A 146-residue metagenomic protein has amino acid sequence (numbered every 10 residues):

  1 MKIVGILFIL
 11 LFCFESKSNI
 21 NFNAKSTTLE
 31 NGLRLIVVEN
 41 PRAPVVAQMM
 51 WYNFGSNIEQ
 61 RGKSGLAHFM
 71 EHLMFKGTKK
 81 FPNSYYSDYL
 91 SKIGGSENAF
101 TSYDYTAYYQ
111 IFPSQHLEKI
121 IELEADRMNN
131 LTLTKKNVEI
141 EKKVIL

Functional and structural regions predicted by a protein language model:
I3-F12: Sec-dependent N-terminal signal peptides
G5, E71-M74, V144: Hydrophobic side chains within alpha-helical segments
L11-N21: Bacterial Sec-dependent signal peptides at the C-terminal "C-region" and cleavage site
N19-M49: Mature N-terminal segment immediately following signal peptide/propeptide cleavage in secreted/periplasmic
N23, T28, L33, Y85-L146: Charge-rich, well-structured scaffold segments of protease-associated domains
L33, P41-A43, F54-S56, S114-H116: Residues that cap or initiate secondary-structure elements
A47-I111: M16/MPP (pitrilysin/insulinase) zinc-metallopeptidase core fold and M16-derived inactive scaffolds
